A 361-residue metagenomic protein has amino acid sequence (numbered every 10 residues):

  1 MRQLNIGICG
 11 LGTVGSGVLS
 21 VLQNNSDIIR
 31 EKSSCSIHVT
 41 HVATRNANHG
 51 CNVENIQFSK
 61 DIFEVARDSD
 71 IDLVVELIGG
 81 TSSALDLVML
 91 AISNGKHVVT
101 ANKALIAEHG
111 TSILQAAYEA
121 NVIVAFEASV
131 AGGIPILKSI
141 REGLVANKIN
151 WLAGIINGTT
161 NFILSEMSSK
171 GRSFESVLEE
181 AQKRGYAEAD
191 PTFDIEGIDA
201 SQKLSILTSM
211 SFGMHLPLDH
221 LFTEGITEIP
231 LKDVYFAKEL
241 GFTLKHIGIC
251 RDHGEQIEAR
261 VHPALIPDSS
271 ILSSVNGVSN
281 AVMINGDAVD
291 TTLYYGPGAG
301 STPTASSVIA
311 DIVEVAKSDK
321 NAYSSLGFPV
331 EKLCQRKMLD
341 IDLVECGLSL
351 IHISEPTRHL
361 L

Functional and structural regions predicted by a protein language model:
M1-N94: N-terminal glycine-/serine-/threonine-rich beta1-alpha1-beta2 phosphate-ribose binding loop of Rossmann-like
R45-A47, K103-A104, T111, S129-A131 (+1 more regions): Short, ordered loop/turn segments at secondary-structure junctions
L85, M89-L90, K103-E127, L137: Rossmann-fold NAD(P)-binding glycine/threonine-rich loop
V98-V99: A short hydrophobic/small-residue beta-strand
Y118-N121, A125-D199, I206: Rossmann-like NAD(P)H-binding beta-loop-alpha module
S176-S274, S279-A281: Substrate-binding/catalytic subdomain of NAD(P)-dependent oxidoreductase enzymes
I271-G347: ATP-dependent carboxylate/acyl-activation modules
I351-L361: Single conserved hydrophobic/aromatic residue that forms the stacking wall/gate of nucleotide- or nucleobase-binding
